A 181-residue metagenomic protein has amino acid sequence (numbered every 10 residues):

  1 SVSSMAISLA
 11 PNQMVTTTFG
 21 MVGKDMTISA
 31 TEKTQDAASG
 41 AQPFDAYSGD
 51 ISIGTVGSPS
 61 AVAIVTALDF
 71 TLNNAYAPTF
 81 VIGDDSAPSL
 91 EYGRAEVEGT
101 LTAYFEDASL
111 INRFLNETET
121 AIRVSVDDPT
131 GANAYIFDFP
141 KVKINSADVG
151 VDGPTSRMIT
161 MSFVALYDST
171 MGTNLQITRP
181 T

Functional and structural regions predicted by a protein language model:
S1-T181: Signature of extracytoplasmic/envelope-associated structural regions
